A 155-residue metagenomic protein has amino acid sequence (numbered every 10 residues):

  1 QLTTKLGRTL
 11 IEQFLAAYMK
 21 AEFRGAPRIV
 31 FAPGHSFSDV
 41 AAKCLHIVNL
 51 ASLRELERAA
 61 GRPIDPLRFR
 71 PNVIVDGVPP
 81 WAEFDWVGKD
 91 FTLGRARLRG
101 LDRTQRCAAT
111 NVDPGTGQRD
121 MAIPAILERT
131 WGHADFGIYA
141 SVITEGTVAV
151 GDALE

Functional and structural regions predicted by a protein language model:
Q1-E155: Metal-cofactor-dependent catalytic cores
